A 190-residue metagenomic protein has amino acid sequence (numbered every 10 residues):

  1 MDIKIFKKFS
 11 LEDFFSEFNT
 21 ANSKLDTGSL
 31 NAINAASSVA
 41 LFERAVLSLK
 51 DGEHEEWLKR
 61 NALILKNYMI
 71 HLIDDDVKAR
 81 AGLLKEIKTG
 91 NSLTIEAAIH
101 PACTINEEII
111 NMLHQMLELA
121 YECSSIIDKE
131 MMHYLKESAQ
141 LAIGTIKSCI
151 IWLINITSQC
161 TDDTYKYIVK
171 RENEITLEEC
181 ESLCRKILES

Functional and structural regions predicted by a protein language model:
D2-S190: Conserved, well-structured ligand/cofactor-binding cores
